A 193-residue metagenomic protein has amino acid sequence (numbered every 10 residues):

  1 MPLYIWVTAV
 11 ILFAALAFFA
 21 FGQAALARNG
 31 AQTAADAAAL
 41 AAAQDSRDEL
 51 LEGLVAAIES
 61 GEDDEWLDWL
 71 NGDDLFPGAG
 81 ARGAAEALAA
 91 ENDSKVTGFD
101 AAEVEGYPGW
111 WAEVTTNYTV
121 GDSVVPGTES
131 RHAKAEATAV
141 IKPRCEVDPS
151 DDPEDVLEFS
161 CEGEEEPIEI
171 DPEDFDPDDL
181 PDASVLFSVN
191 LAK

Functional and structural regions predicted by a protein language model:
M1-P77: Alpha-helical assembly-interface signal, strongest on the long, hydrophobic N-terminal helix that forms
F13, F18-F21, F76, F99 (+3 more regions): Phenylalanine-focused residue identity feature
L40, S94, K142: Residue-level marker of positions within ordered structural domains that often coincide with functionally constrained
Q44-V120: Short amphipathic secondary-structure patches
D122-K193: Low-complexity, S/T/G/P-rich flexible repeat/linker segments used as non-globular hinges and stalks within
